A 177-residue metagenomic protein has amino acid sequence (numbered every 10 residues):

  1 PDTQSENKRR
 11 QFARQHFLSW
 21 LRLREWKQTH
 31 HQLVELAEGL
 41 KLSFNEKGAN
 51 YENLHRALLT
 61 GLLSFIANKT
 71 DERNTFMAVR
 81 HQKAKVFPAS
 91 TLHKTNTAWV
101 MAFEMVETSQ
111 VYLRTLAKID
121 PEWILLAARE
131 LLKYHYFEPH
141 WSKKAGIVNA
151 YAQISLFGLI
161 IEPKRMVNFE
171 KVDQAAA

Functional and structural regions predicted by a protein language model:
P1-K83, N96-A177: Acidic, serine/threonine- and proline-rich low-complexity intrinsically disordered segments
